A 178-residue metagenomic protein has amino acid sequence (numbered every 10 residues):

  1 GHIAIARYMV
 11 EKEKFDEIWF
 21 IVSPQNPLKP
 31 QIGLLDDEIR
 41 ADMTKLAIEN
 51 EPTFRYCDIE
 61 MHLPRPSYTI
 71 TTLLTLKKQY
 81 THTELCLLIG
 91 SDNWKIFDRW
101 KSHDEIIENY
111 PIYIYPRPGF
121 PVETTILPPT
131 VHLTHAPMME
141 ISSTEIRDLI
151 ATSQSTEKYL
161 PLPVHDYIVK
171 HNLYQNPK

Functional and structural regions predicted by a protein language model:
G1-K178: Nucleotidyltransferase catalytic core that binds NTPs
